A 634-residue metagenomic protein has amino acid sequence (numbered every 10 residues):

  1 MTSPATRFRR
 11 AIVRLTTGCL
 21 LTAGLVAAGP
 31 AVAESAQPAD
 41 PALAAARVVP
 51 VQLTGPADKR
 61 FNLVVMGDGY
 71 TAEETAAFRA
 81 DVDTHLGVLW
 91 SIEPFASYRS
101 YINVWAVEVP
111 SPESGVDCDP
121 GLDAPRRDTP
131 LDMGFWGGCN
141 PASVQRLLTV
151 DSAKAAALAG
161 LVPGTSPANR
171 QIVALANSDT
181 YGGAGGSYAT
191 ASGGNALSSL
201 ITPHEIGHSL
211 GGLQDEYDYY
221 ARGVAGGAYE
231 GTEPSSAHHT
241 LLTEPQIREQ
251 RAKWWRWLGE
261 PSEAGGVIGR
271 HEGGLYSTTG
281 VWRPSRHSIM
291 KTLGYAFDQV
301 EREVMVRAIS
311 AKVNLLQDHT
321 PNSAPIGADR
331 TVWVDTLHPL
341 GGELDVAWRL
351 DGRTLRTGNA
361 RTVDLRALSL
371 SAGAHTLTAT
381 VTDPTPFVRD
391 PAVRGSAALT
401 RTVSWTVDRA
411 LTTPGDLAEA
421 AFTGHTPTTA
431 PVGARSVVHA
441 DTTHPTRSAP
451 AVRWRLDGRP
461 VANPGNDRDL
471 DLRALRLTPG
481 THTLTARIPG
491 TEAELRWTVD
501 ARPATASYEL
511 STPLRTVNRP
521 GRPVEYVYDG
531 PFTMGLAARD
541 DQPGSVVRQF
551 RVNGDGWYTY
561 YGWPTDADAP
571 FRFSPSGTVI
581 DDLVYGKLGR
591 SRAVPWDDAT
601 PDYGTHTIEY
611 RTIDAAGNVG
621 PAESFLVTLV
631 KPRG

Functional and structural regions predicted by a protein language model:
T2-S35: Secretory targeting and sorting signals
Q37-L158, G193, F387: Propeptide-to-catalytic entry region of secreted or membrane-anchored zinc metalloproteases
A77-F78, G182-P203: Short pre-active-site segment immediately N-terminal to the catalytic Zn-binding motif
G115-C118, K154-S192: Catalytic zinc-binding patch centered on the HExxH motif and its immediate surroundings that defines zinc-dependent
L200-E216: Active-site recognition of the HExxH zinc-binding catalytic motif
Y217-N359, V363, H375-R401, L411-F422 (+2 more regions): Replace "(M1/M4/M9/M12/WLM)" with "(e.g., M1/M4/M8/M9/M12/M26/WLM)" and add "not limited to" to clarify scope
T320-T336, L340, P386-L456, A474-G634: Low-complexity, disordered linker/stalk regions enriched in Pro/Thr/Ser/Gly
G352-L365, G458-L472, W563: Surface-exposed, flexible coil segments in extracellular/virion-facing regions
